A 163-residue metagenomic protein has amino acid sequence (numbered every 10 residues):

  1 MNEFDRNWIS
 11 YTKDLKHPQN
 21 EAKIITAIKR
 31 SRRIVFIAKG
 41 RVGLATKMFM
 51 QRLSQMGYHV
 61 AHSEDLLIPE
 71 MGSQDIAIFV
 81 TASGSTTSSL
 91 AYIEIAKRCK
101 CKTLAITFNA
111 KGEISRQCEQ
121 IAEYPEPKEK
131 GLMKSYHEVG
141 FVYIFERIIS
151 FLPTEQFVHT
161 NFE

Functional and structural regions predicted by a protein language model:
M1-L15: Generic N-terminal amphipathic, Lys/Arg-enriched alpha-helix
R6, Q19-K23, T87: Generic alpha-helical secondary structure signal
K13-R30: A short, well-structured juxtamembrane/interface segment
L15-Q19, V35, E155: Short secondary-structure junctions and interdomain/linker hinges
R33-I144, I148-I149: Glycine-rich phosphate-binding loops that contact phosphosugars or nucleotide phosphates
Q156-E163: A short, charged, Gly/Pro-tolerant segment at domain boundaries
